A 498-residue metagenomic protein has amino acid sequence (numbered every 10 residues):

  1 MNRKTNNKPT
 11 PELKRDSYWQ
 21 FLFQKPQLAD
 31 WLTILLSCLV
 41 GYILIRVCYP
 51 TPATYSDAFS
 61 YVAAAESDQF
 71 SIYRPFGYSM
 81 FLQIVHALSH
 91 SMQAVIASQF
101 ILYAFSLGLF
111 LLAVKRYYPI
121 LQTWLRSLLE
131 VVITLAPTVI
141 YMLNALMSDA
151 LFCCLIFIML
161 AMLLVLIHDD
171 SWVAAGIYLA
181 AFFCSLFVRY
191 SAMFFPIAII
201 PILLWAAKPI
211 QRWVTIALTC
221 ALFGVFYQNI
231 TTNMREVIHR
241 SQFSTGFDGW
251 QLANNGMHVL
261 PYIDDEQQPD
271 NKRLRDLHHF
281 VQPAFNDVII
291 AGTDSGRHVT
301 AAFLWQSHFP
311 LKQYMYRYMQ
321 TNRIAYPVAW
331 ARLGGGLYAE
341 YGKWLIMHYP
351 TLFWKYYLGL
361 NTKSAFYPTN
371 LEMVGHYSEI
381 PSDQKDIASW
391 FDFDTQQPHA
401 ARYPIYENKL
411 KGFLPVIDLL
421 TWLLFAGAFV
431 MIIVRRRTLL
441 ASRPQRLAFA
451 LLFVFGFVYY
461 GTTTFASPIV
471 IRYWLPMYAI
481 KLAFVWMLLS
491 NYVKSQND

Functional and structural regions predicted by a protein language model:
P26-L28, Q93-L102, P327-V328, G336-A339 (+2 more regions): Membrane-interface anchor segments at the N-terminal boundary of transmembrane helices in multi-pass membrane enzymes
V47-Y61, Q69-V85, S89-Q93, F243-S244 (+1 more regions): Extracytoplasmic catalytic/substrate-binding loops of multi-pass membrane glycan-assembly enzymes
S60, C220-W330: Juxtamembrane membrane-water interface segments immediately following transmembrane helices in multi-pass
F76, M80, L88-G108, S127 (+1 more regions): Loop-to-helix entry region of an early transmembrane alpha helix in multi-pass inner-membrane enzymes
A97-I120, V131, L135, C154 (+2 more regions): Transmembrane-helix motifs of polytopic, lipid-linked glycan transferases
Y141-F152: Short acidic/glycine- and proline-prone juxtamembrane loop motifs at membrane-interface regions of multi-pass membrane
M159-A174: Membrane-interface transmembrane helices that cradle and orient dolichyl/undecaprenyl
A175-R189, C220-Y227: Membrane-interface alpha helices of multi-pass inner-membrane proteins
